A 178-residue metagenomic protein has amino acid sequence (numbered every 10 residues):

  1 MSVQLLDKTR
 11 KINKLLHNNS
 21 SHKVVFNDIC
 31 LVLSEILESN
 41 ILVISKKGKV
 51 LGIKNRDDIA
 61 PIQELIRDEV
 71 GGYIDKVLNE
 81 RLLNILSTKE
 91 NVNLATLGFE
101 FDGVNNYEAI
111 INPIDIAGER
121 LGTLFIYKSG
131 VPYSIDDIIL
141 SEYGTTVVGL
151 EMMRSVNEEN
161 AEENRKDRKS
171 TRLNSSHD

Functional and structural regions predicted by a protein language model:
M1-R172: Hydrophobic, helix-rich cores of sensory/ligand-binding and other regulatory modules that couple small-molecule
L173-D178: Single conserved hydrophobic/aromatic residue that forms the stacking wall/gate of nucleotide- or nucleobase-binding
